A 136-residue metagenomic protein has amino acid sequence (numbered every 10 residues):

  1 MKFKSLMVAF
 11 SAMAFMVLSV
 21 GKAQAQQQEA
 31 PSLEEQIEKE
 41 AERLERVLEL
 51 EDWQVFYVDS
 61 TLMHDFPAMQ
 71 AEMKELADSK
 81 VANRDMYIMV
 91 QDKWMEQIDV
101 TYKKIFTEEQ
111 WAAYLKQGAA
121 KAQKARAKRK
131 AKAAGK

Functional and structural regions predicted by a protein language model:
M1-E29: Bacterial Sec-dependent N-terminal signal peptides
A25-K136: Charge-rich (acidic/polar
